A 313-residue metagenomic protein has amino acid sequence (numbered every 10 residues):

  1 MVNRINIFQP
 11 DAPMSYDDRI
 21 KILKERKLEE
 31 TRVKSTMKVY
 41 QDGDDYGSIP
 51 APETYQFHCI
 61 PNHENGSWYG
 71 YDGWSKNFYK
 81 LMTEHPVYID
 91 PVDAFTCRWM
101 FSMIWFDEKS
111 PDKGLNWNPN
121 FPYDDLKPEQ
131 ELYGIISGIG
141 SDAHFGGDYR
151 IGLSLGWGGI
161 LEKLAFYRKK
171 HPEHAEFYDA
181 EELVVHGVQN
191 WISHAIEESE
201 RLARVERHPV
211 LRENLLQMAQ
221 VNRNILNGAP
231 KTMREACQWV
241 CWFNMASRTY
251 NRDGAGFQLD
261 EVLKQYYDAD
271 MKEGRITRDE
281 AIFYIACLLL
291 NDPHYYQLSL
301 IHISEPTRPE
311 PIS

Functional and structural regions predicted by a protein language model:
M1-K170: Long, non-catalytic protein-protein interaction scaffolds
K38-V39, G43, S48, P52-H58 (+11 more regions): Aromatic-enriched hydrophobic runs in primary sequence
I160-L300, S304: Structured, charged N-terminal subsegments at the starts of enzyme catalytic cores and at intra-chain domain/subunit
I301-S313: Single conserved hydrophobic/aromatic residue that forms the stacking wall/gate of nucleotide- or nucleobase-binding
